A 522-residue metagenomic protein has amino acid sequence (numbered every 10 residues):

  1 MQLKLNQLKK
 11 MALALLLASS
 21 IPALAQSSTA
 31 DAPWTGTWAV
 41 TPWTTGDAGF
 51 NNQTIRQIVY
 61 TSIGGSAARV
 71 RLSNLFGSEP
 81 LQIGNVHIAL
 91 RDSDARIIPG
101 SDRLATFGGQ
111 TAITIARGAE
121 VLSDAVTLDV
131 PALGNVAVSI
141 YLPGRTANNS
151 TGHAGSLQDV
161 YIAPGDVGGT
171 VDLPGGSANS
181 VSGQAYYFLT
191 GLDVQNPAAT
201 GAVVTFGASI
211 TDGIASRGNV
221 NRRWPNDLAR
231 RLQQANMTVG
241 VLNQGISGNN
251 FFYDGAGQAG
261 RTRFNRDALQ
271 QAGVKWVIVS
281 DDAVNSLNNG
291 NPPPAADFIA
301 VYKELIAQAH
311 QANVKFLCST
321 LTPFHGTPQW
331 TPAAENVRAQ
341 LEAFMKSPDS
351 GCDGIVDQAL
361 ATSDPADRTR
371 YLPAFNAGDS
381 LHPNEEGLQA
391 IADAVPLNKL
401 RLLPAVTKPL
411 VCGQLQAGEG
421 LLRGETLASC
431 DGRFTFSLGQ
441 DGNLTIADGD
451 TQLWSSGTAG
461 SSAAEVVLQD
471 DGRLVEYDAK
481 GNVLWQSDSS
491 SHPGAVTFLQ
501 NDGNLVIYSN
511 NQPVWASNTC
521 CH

Functional and structural regions predicted by a protein language model:
Q2-A12: Bacterial N-terminal signal peptides that target proteins for export
Q2-L3, A25-F206, S216-G218, L403-P404: N-terminal secretory targeting modules
A12-S20: Bacterial N-terminal signal peptides
R69, A202-G207, T211, V239-G245 (+4 more regions): Structural recognition of the beta-strand scaffold that forms the well-ordered cores of secreted hydrolase catalytic
T200-P225, S247-N250: Catalytic nucleophile-elbow at a beta strand-turn-alpha helix junction centered on a G-D-S/GDSL motif, marking
D212, S216, I246, N250 (+1 more regions): Oxyanion-hole/transition-state-stabilizing segment in secreted/luminal serine hydrolases and related acyltransferases
R261, N285-L287, T322-P404: Catalytic His-Asp segment of secreted/periplasmic serine-dependent ester chemistry enzymes
P409-H522: Disulfide-stabilized extracellular ectodomains of secreted/luminal proteins, especially beta-rich
